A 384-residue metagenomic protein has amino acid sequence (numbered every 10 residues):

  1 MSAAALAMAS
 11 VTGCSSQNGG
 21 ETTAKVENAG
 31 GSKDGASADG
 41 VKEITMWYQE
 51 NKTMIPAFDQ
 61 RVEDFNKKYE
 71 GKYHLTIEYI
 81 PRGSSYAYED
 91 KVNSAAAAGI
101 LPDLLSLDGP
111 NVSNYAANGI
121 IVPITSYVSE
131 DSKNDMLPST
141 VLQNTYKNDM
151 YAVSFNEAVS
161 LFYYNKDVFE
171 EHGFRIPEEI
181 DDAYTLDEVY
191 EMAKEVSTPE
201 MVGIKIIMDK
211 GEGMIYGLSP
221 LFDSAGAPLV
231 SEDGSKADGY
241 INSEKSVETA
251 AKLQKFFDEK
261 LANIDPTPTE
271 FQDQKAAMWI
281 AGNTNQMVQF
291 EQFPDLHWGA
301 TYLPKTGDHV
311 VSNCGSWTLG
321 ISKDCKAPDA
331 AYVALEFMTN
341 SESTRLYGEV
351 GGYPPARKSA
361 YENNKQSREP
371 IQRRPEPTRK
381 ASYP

Functional and structural regions predicted by a protein language model:
A9-G13: C-terminal motif of bacterial Sec signal peptides marking the signal peptidase cleavage site
C14-A117, S132-K133, P294, G307-D308 (+3 more regions): Conserved N-terminal structural module of periplasmic/extracytoplasmic solute-binding proteins
S15, A24-E27, K33, R345 (+1 more regions): Extracellular/periplasmic bilobal clamshell ligand-binding domains
G31, L107-L161, D187-Y190, G217 (+2 more regions): Hinge/lid segment of periplasmic solute-binding proteins
K42, K67, G71-H74, H172 (+4 more regions): Extracytoplasmic/periplasmic substrate-recognition and gating elements
A95-L107, I120-V122, E200-V202, D273-G282 (+1 more regions): Alpha-to-beta junction loops
Y146-F155, S160, D187-D238, A276: Extracytoplasmic/periplasmic solute-binding protein
Y190-E195, D233-I264, L303: Glycine-centered hinge/linker elements that transmit conformational signals in sensory and ligand-binding systems
